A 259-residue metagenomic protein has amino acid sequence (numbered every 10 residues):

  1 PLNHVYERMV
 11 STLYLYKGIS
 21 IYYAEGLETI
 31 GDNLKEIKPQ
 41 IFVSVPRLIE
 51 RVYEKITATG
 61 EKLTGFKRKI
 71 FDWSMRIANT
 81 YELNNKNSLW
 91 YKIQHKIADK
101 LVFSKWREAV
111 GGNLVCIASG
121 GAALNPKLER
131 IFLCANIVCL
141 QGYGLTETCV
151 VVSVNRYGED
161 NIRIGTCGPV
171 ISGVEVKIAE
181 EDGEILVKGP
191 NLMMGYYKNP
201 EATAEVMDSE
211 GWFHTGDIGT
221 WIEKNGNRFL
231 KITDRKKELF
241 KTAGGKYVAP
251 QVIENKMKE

Functional and structural regions predicted by a protein language model:
P1, G121, G144, G168 (+1 more regions): Active-site glycine-centered loops adjacent to acidic/histidine catalytic or metal-binding residues that shape
L2-H4, G144, P190-N191, W221-G226 (+1 more regions): AMP-binding (ANL) adenylation modules
N3-Y22, K35, Q40: Conserved short alpha-helical elements in the N-terminal third of ANL/AMP-binding
T12-Y16, Y53, L133: Short hydrophobic alpha-helices that are characteristic scaffold elements of the AMP-binding
I21-I37, K62-G65, V248-I253: ATP-dependent adenylate-forming carboxylate-activation enzymes
Q40-V43, K55-N161: Gly/Ser/Thr-rich phosphate-binding loop
V170-A179, G183-T242: Conserved ATP-binding/catalytic segment of the ANL
